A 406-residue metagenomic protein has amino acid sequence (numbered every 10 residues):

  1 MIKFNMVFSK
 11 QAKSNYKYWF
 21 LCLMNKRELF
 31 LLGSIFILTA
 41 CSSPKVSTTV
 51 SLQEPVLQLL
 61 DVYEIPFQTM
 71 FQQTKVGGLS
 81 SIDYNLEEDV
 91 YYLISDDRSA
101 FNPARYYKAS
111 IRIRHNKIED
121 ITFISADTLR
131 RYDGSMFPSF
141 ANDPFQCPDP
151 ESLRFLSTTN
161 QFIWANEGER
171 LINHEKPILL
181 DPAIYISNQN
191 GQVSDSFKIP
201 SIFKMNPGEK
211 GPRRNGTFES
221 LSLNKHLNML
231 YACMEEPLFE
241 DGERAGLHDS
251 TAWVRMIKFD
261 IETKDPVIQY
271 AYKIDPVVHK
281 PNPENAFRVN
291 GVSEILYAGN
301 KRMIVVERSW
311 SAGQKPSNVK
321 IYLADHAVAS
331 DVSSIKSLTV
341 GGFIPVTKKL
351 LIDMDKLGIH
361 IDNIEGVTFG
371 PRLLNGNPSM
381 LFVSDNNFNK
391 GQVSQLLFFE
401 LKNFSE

Functional and structural regions predicted by a protein language model:
M1, Y18-Q53: Bacterial Sec-dependent N-terminal signal peptides
I2-W19: Arg/Lys-rich, positively charged N-terminal/basic patches that mediate binding to nucleic acids
M6-S9, L31, D260: Alpha-helical interaction segments
F8, I35-L38, P148: Generic signature of intrinsically disordered, low-complexity, basic-rich segments and short cationic peptides
K13, L21-L23, I35, D89 (+2 more regions): Short linear sequence elements within intrinsically disordered, low-complexity coil regions
S42-E406: Sequence/structural signature of beta-propeller domains
